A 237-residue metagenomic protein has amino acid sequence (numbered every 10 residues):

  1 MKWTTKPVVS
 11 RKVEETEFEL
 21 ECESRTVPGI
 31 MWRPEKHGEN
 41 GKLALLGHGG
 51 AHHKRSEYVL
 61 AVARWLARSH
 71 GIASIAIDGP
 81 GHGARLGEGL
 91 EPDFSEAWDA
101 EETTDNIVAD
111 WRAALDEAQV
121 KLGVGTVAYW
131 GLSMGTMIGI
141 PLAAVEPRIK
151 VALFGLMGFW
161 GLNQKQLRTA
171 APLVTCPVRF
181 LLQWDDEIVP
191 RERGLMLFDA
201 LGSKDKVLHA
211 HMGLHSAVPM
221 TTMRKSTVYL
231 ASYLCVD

Functional and structural regions predicted by a protein language model:
M1-G38: N-terminal cap/lid segment of alpha/beta-hydrolase-fold proteins
N40-G49: Short beta-strand element of the alpha/beta-hydrolase
S56-I77: Short amphipathic alpha-helix adjacent to the substrate-entry channel of hydrolases
V59-L60, L142, Q166-L167, C176 (+1 more regions): Short alpha-helix in the alpha/beta-hydrolase fold that links the catalytic acid
F94-K121: Alpha/beta-hydrolase active-site loop
R112-L173: Primarily recognizes the serine-hydrolase "nucleophile elbow" in alpha/beta-hydrolase and SGNH/GDSL folds
G161, W184-V189, S216-A217: Acidic catalytic loop of the alpha/beta-hydrolase fold
V174, F180-L182, D186: Short beta-strand/loop motif that positions the catalytic acidic residue of the alpha/beta-hydrolase fold
